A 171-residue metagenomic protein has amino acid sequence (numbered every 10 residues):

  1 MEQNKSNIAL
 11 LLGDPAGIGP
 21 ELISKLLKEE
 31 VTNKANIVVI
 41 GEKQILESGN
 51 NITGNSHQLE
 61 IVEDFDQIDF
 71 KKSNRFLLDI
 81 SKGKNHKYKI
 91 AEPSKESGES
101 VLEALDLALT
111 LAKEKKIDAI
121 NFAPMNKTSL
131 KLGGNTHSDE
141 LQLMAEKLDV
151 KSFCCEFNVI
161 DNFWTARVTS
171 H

Functional and structural regions predicted by a protein language model:
M1-L141: Contiguous, glycine/small-aliphatic-enriched amphipathic segments in soluble metabolic enzymes
A104-L107, T128-H171: Conserved alpha-helical scaffold segments that buttress catalytic/binding sites
